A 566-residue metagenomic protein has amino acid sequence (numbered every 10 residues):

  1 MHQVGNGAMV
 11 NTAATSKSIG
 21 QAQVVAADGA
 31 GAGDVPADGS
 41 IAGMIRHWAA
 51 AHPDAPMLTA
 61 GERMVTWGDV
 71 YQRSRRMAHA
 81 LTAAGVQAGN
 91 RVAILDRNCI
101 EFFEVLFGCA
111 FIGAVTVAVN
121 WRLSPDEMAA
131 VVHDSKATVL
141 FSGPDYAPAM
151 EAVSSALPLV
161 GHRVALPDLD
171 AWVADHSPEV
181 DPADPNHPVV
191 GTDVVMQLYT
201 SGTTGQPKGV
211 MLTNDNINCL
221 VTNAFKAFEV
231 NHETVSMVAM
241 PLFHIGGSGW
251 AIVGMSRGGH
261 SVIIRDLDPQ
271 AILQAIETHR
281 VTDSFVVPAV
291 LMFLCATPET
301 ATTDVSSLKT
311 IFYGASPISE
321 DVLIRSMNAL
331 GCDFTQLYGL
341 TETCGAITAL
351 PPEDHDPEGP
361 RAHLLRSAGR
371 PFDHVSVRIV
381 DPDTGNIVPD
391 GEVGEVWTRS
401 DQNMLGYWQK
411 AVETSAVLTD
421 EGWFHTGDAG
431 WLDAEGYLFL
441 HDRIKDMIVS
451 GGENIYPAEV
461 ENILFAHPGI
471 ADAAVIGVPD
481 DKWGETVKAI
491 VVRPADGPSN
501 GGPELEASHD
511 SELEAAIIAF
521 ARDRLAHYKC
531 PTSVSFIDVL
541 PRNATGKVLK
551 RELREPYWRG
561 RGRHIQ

Functional and structural regions predicted by a protein language model:
N6, A22, D145-G191: ANL superfamily adenylate-forming
G33-A37, R46, D54-C99, F103-F107 (+2 more regions): Conserved AMP-binding/adenylate-forming core of the ANL superfamily
D38, P53-D54, E179-Y199, Q206 (+1 more regions): Conserved pre-ATP/AMP-binding loop-to-beta segment of ANL
T66-D69, V195-C219: Conserved AMP-binding A3 loop
F102, L123, L140-S142, S284 (+5 more regions): AMP-binding/adenylate-forming catalytic core of the ANL superfamily
N218-V235, F243-T282, A296-T297: Conserved AMP-binding/adenylation subdomain of ANL enzymes
S256, V281-V286, C295-H363, S376: Gly/Ser/Thr-rich phosphate-binding loop
D523-K547, Q566: AMP-binding/adenylate-forming catalytic domain of the ANL superfamily
